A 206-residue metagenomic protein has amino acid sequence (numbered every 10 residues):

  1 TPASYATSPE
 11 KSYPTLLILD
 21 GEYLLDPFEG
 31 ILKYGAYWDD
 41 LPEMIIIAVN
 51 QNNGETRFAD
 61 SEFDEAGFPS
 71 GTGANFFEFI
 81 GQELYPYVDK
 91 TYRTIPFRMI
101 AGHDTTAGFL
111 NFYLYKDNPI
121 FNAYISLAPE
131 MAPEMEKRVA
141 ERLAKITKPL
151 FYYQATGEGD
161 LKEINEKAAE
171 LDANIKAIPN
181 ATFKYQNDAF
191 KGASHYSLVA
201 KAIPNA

Functional and structural regions predicted by a protein language model:
T1-A206: Non-catalytic cap/lid and distal C-terminal segments of serine-dependent acyl enzymes
